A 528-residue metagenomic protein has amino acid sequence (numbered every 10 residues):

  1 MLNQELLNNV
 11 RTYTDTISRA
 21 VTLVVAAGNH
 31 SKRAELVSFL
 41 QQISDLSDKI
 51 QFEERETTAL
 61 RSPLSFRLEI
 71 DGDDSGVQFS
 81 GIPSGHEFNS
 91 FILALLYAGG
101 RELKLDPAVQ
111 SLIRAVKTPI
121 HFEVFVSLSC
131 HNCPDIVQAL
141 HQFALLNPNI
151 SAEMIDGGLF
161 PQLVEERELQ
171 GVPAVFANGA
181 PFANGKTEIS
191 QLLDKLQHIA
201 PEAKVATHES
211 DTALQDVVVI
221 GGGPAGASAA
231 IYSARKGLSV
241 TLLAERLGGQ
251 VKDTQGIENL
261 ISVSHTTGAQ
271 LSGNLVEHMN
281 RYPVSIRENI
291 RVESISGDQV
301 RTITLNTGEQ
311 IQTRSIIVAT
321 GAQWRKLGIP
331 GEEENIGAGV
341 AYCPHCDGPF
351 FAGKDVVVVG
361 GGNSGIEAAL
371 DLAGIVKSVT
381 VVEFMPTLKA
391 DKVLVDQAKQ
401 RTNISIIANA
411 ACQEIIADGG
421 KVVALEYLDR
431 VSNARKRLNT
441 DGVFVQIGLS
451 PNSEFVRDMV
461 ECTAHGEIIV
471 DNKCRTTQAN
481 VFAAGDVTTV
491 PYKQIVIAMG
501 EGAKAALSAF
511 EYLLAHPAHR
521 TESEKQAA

Functional and structural regions predicted by a protein language model:
Q4-Q41, I113-P148, M154: Local sequence-structure signature of Cys/Sec-based thiol-disulfide redox active-site neighborhoods
I43-D71, E153-V172, F176-P181, T187 (+2 more regions): Thioredoxin-like thiol-disulfide oxidoreductase module
D45, L145, N149-S151, I155 (+12 more regions): Rossmann-like nucleotide/phosphate-binding core characteristic of flavoprotein oxidoreductases
I70-E102, F176-K204: Non-catalytic, surface beta->alpha helical segment in thiol-disulfide oxidoreductase systems
S127-L128, N132-P134, Q138-L140, L145 (+6 more regions): Beta1-alpha1 glycine-rich phosphate/pyrophosphate-binding loop at the start of Rossmann-like nucleotide-binding domains
V205-L214, T320-I375, I469-N472: Glycine-rich dinucleotide-binding loop and its adjacent helix/turn
S272-T313, V318, A373-N472, E511-A528: A Rossmann-like FAD-binding core segment of flavoenzymes
Q323, G328, E333-F350, N439 (+3 more regions): FAD-site-proximal beta/loop scaffold in flavoenzymes
